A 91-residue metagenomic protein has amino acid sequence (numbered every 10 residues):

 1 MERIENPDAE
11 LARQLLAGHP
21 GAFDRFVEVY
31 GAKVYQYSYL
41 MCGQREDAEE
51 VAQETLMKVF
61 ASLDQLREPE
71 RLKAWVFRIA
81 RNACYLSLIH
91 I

Functional and structural regions predicted by a protein language model:
M1-E10: Extreme N-terminal regulatory/targeting segments of RNA polymerase sigma factors
M1-E2, L16-R25, Y35-E54, Q65: Short, charged helix-capping/linker segments at alpha-helix termini
F26-Y30, V34, A80: Hydrophobic/aromatic residues within well-ordered alpha-helical segments
S38, A83-C84: Short helix-loop "hinge" at the ATP-lid/N-box region of the Bergerat-fold HATPase_c
E50-M57, E70-N82: Structural recognition of an alpha-helix C-terminal capping motif at a helix-to-coil junction
F60: Glycine-rich active-site/cofactor-binding loop and its immediate structural neighborhood
Q65, Y85-L86: Activation segment of protein kinase catalytic domains
I89-I91: Conserved small/polar residues in nucleotide/adenosyl-binding loops
